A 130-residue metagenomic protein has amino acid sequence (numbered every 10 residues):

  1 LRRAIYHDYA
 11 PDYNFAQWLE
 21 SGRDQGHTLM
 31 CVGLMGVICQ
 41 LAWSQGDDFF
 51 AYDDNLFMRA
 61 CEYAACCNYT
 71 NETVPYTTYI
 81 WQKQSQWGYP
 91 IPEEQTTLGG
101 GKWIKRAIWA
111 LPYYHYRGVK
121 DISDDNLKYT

Functional and structural regions predicted by a protein language model:
L1-A4, A42, A64: Alpha-helical solenoid scaffolds that mediate protein-protein interactions, centered on TPR/SEL1-like repeats but also
L1-L29: Active-site cradle of extracellular carbohydrate-active enzymes
I5-P11, G33-V37, W43: Glycine/small-residue-rich hydrophobic helix-like segments
Q25-Q40, R59-A60: Well-ordered alpha-helical segments within folded domains of soluble proteins
G26, Q40-D53: Extended, compositionally biased non-globular segments
F49-T130: CBM-like carbohydrate-recognition segments
